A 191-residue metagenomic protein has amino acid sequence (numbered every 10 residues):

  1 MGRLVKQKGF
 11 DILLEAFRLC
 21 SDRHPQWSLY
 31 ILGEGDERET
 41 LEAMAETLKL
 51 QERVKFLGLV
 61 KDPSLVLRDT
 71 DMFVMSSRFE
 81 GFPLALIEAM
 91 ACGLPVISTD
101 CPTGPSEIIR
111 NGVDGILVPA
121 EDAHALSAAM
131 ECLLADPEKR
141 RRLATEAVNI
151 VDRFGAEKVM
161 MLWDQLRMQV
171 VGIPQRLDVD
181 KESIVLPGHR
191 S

Functional and structural regions predicted by a protein language model:
R3-L19, L29, D36-E42, H124: A conserved mid-protein helix/loop that constitutes part of the nucleotide-sugar donor-binding site
E46, A125, C132, K139-R153 (+1 more regions): A short, well-ordered alpha-helix in the C-terminal region of glycosyltransferases
L59, R78: Aromatic "clamp/platform" in nucleotide-sugar-dependent glycosyltransferases that forms part of the donor/acceptor
S64, D71, G93: A short alpha->beta transition loop at the rim of the catalytic pocket in nucleotide-sugar-dependent
E88, C101-G112, I116-L117: Short acidic/histidine- and often glycine-rich active-site loop of Leloir-type glycosyltransferases that engages
P95-T99: Short hydrophobic beta-strand element within catalytic cores of glycosyltransferases and related nucleotide-activated
R110-G112, I116-A123, C132-P137: Conserved acidic donor-binding segment of nucleotide-sugar-dependent glycosyltransferases
A156-R190: C-terminal alpha-helical cap of glycosyltransferases
